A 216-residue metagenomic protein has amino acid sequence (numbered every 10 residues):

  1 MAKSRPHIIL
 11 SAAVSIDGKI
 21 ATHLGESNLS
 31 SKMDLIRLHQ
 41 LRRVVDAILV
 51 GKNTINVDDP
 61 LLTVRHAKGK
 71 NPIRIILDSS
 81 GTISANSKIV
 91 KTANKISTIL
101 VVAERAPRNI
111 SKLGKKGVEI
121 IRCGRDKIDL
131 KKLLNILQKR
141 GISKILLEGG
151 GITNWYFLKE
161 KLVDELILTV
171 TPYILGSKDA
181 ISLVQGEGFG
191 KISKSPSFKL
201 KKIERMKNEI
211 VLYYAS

Functional and structural regions predicted by a protein language model:
M1-S216: Enzymes that bind and transform nitrogen-containing heteroaromatic metabolites
